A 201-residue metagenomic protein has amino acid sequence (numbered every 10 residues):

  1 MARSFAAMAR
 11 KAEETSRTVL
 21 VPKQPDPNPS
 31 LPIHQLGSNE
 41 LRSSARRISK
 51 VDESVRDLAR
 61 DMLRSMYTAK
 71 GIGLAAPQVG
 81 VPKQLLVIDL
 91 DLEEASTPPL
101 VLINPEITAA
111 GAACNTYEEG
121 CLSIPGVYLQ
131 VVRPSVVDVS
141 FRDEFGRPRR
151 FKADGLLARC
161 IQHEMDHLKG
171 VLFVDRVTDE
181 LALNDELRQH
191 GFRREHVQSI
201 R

Functional and structural regions predicted by a protein language model:
M1-R201: Positively charged
